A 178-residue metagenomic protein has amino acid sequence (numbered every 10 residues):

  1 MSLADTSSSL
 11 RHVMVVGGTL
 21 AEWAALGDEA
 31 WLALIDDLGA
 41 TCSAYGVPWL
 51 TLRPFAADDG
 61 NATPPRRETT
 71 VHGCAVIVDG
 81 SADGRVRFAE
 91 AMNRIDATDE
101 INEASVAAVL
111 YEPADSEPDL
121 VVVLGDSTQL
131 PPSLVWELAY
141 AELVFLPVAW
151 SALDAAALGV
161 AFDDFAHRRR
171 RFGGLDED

Functional and structural regions predicted by a protein language model:
M1-D178: Flexible, compositionally biased loop and terminal segments
